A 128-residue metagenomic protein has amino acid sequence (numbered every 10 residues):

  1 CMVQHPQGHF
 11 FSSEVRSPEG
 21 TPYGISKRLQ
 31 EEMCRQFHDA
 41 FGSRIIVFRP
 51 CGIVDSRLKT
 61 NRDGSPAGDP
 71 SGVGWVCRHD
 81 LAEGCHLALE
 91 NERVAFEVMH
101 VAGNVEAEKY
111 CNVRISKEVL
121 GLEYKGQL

Functional and structural regions predicted by a protein language model:
C1, I53, N104-A107: Short, internal active-site loops enriched in acidic
C1-G20: Conserved Rossmann-fold NAD(P)-dependent oxidoreductase catalytic core, especially the SDR/UDP-sugar
H5, I53-D63: Short beta-loop-alpha junction of Rossmann-like oxidoreductase domains
P22, S26-L29: Active-site helix of classical SDR
I25, I46-P50, S65-L87: Substrate-positioning beta->alpha
E31-S56: Conserved beta-loop-beta element that borders a ligand/cofactor-binding pocket
R62-D63, E97-E123: Conserved C-terminal active-site "lid" loop/helix of NAD(P)H-dependent oxidoreductases that clamps the redox cofactor
E90-E92, L122, G126: Generic structural signal for alpha-helix termini and adjacent loop/cap motifs
